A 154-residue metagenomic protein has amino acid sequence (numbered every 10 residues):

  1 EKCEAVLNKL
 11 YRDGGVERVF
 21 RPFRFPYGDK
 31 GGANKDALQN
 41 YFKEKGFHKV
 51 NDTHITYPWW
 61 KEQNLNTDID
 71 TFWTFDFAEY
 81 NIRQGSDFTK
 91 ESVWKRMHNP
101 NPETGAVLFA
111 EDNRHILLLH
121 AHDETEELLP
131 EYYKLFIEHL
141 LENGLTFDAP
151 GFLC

Functional and structural regions predicted by a protein language model:
E1-L118, H122-L140: Catalytic domains of cell-wall/extracellular-matrix polysaccharide-remodeling enzymes, centered on de-N-acetylation
T53-H54, G144-C154: A generic structural motif
